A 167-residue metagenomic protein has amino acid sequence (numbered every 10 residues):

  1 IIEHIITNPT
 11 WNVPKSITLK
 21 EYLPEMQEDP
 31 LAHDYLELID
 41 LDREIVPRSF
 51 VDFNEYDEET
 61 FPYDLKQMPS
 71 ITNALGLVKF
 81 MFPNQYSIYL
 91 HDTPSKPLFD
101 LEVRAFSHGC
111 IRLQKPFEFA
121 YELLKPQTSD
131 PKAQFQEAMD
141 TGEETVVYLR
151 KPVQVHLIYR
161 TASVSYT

Functional and structural regions predicted by a protein language model:
I1-Y166: Well-ordered beta-sheet/strand-loop patches within structured domains
